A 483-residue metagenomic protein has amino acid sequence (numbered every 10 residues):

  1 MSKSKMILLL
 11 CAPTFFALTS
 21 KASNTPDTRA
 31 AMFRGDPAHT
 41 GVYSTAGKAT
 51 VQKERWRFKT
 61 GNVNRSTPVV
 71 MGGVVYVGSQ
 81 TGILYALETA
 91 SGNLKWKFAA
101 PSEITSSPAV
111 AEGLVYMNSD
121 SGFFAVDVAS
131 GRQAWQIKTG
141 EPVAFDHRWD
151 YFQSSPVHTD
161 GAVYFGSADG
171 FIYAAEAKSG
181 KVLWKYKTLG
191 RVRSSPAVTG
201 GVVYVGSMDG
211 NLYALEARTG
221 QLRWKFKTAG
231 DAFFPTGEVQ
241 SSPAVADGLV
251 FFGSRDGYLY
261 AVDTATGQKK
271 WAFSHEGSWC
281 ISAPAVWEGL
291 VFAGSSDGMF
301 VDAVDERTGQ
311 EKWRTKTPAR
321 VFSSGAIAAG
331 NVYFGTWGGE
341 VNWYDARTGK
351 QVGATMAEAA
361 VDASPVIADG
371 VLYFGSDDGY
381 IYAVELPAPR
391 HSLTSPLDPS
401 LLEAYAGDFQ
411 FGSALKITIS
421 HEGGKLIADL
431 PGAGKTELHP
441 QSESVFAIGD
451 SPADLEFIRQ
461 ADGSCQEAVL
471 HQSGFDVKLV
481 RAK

Functional and structural regions predicted by a protein language model:
M1-L8: Bacterial N-terminal signal peptides that target proteins for export
L8-A17: Bacterial N-terminal signal peptides
P26-D27, R34-P37, A49, R55-V69 (+15 more regions): Extracytoplasmic beta-rich repeat domains
R29, V74, L114, A162 (+5 more regions): Conserved core beta-strand positions within WD40 beta-propeller blades
E88-S91, D127-G131, E176-S179, E216-T219 (+4 more regions): Short loop/turn segments that connect beta-strands within beta-propeller blades
R390-K483: Peripheral terminal and inter-domain segments
